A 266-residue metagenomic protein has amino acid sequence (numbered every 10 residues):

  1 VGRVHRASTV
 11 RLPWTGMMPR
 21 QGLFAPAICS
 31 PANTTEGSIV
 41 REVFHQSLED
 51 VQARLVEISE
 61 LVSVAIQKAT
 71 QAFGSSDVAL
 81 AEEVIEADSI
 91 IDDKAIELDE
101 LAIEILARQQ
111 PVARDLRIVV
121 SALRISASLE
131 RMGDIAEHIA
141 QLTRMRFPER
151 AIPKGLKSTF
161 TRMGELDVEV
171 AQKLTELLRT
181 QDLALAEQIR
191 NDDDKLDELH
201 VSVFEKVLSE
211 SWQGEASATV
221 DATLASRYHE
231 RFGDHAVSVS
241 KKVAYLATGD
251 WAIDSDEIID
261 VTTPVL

Functional and structural regions predicted by a protein language model:
G2-L12: Extreme N-terminal basic, low-complexity initiation segments that serve as generic localization/processing leaders
R3, G16-R20, E42, D134: N-terminal leader/targeting segments
R6, G22-L23, H45: Generic early N-terminus positional signal peaking at residue ~5-7
R11-I39: Short, Lys/Arg-enriched N-terminal segments with co-localized hydrophobic residues within the first ~10-30 amino acids
I28-L266: Cytosolic, long alpha-helical scaffolding segments
